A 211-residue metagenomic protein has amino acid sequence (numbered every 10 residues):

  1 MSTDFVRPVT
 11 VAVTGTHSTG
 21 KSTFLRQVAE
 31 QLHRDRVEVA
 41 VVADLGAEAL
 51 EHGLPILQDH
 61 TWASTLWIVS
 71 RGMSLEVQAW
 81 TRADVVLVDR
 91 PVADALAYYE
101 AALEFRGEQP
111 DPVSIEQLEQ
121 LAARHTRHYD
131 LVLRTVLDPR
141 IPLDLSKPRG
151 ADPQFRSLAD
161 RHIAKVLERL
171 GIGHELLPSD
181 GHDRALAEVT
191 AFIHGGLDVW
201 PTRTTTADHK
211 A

Functional and structural regions predicted by a protein language model:
S2-T10: Phosphate-binding P-loop
V13: Hydrophobic anchor at the beta1->P-loop junction of P-loop NTPases
H17: The conserved Walker
K21: Conserved lysine of the Walker
F24: Hydrophobic positions on the alpha1 helix immediately C-terminal to the Walker A/P-loop
A29-R71: Conserved substrate/cofactor phosphate-moiety recognition/catalytic segment in nucleotide-dependent phosphotransferases
L54-V92, L96-R106: Conserved nucleotide-sensing/catalytic segment adjacent to the nucleotide-binding pocket in NTP-handling enzymes
A102-D183, A187, L197, T204: A glycine- and Lys/Arg-enriched "phosphate-lid" helix/loop adjacent to the NTP-binding pocket of small-molecule kinases
